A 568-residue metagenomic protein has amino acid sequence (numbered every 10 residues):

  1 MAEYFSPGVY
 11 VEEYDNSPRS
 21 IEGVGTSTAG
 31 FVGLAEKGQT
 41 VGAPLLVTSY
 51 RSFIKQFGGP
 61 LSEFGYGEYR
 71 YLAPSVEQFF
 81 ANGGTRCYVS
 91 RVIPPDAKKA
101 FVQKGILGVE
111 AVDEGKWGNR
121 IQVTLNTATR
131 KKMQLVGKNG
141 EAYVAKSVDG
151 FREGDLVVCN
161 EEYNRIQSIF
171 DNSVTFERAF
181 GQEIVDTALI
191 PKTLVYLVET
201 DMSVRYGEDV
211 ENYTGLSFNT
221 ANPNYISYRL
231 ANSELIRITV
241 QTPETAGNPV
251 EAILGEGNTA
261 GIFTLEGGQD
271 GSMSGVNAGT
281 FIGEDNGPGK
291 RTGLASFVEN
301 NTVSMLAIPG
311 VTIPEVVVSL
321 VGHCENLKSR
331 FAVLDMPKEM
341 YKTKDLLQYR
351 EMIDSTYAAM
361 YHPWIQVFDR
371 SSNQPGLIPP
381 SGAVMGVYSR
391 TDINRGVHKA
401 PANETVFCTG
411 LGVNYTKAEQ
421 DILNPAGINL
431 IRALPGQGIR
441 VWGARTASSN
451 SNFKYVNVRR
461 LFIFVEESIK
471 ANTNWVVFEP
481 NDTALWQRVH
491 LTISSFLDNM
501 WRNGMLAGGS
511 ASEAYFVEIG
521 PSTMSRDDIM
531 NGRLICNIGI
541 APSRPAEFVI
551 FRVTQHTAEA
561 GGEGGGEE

Functional and structural regions predicted by a protein language model:
M1-G115, V158, R165, R205-D209 (+1 more regions): Structured, hydrophobic secondary-structure cores that serve as assembly/anchoring elements
E77-F79, S90-V102, E141-G150, A188-Y196 (+3 more regions): Short linear motifs in intrinsically disordered
N82-G84, G137-G140, E256, K328: Short loop/turn hinge sites at secondary-structure boundaries
K98-F101, T129-L135, S173, F218-V240 (+2 more regions): Short, surface-exposed linear segments at secondary-structure transitions and domain or protein termini
K99-E183: Autoprocessing Asn-cyclization modules and mimics
F101-V102, G118-L125, R165-Q167, E208-P243 (+2 more regions): Short amphipathic beta-strand/extended segments with alternating polar/hydrophobic composition
E162-N232: Small/polar beta-strand repeat architecture
T242-K290: Long, low-complexity, polar/charged, intrinsically disordered or flexibly structured peripheral segments
